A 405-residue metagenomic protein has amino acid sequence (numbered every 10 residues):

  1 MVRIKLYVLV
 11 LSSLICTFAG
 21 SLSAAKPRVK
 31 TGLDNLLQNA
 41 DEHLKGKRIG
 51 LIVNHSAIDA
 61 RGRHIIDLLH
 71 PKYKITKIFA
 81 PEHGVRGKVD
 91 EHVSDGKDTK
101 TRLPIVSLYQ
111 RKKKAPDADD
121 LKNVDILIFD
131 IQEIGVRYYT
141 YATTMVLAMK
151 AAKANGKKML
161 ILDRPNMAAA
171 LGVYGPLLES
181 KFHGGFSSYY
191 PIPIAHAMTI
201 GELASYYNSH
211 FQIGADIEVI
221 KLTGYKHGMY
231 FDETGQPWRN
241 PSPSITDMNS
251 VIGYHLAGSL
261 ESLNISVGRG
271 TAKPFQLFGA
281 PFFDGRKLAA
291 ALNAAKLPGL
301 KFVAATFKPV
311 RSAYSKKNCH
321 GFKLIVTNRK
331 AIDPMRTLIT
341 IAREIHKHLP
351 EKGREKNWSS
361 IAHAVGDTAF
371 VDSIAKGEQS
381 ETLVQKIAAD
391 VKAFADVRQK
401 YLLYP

Functional and structural regions predicted by a protein language model:
V8-T17: Bacterial N-terminal signal peptides
T76-H83, L162: Short internal beta-strands
G87-H92, L160-H183: Glycine-rich, charge-decorated loop segments at or immediately adjacent to ligand/cofactor-binding or catalytic sites
S94-V124, V136: Glycine-rich oxoanion-binding loops at beta->alpha junctions
E133-M145: Glycine/threonine-rich flexible loop motifs
H183-Y254: Conserved anion/nucleotide-ligand pocket segment
Y225-A305: Glycine-rich, aromatic-lined ligand/substrate-binding cores of catalytic and carbohydrate-binding domains
G279-K386: Conserved functional hotspot residues or short segments at active or partner-binding sites across diverse domains
